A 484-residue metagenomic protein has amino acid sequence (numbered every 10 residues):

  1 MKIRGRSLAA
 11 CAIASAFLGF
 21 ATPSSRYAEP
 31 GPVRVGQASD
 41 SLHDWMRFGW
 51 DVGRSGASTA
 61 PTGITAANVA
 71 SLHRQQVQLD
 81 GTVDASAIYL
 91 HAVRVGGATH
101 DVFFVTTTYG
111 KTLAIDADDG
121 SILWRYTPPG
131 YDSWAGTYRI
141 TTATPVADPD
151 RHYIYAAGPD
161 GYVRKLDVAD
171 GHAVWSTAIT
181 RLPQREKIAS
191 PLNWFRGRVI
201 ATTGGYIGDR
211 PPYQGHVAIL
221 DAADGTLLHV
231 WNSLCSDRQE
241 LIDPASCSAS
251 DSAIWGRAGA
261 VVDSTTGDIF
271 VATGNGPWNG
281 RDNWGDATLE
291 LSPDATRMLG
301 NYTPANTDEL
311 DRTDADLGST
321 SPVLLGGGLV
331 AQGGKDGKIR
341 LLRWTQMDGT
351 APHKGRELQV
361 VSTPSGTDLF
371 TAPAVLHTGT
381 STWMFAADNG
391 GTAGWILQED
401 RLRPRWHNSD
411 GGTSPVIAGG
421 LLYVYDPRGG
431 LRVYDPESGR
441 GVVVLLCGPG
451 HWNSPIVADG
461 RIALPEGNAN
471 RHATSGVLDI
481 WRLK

Functional and structural regions predicted by a protein language model:
K2-R26: Secretory targeting and sorting signals
E29-A66: Sequence/structural signature of beta-propeller modules and their immediately flanking N-terminal secretory/stalk
S41, A60-T82, R94-T99, G110-Y138 (+7 more regions): Extracytoplasmic/lumenal domain signature
A85: Replace the tail clause
L90-A92: Beta-strand-dominated extracellular/periplasmic modules and repeats in secreted or surface-exposed proteins
